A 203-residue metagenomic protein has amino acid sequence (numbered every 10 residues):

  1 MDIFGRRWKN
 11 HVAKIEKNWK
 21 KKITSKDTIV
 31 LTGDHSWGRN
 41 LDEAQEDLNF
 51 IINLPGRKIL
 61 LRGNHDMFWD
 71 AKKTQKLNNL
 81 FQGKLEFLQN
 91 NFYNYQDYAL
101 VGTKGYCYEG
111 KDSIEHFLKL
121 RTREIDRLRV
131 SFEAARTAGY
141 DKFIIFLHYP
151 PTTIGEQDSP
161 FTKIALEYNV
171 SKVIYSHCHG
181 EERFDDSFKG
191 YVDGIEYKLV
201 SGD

Functional and structural regions predicted by a protein language model:
M1-D2, A71-T74, D112, D185-F188: Short aromatic-enriched loop/helix-cap "lid" or pocket-rim segments at secondary-structure transitions that line
D2-Y95, Q157-V170, D193-S201: Core catalytic region of metal-dependent phosphoesterases/phosphodiesterases, especially metallo-beta-lactamase-like
I15-T28, I52, H116-D185: His/acidic metal-ligating clusters that form di-metal
T32, R62, V101-K104, Y175 (+2 more regions): Short glycine-rich loop/turn motifs that provide flexible caps or phosphate-binding loops at active sites
H35-S36, N64-D66, G105-Y106, P150-T152 (+3 more regions): Catalytic metal-binding/acid-base residues of hydrolase active sites
D66, A71-Q157: Conserved catalytic scaffold of divalent metal-dependent phosphoesterases
Y175-E196, G202-D203: Acidic, low-complexity terminal tails and accessory targeting/binding regions of phosphate-metabolizing enzymes
